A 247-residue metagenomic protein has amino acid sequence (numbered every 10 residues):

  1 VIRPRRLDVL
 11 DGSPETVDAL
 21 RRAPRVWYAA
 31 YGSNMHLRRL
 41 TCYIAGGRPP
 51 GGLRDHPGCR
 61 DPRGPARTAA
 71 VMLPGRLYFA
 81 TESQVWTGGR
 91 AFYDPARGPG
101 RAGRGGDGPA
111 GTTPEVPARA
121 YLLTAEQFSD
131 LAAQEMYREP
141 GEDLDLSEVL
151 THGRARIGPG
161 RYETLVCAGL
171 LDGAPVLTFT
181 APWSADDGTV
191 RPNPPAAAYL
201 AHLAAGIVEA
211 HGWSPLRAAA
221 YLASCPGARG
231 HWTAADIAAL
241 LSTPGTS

Functional and structural regions predicted by a protein language model:
I2-S247: Glycine-aromatic micro-motifs
